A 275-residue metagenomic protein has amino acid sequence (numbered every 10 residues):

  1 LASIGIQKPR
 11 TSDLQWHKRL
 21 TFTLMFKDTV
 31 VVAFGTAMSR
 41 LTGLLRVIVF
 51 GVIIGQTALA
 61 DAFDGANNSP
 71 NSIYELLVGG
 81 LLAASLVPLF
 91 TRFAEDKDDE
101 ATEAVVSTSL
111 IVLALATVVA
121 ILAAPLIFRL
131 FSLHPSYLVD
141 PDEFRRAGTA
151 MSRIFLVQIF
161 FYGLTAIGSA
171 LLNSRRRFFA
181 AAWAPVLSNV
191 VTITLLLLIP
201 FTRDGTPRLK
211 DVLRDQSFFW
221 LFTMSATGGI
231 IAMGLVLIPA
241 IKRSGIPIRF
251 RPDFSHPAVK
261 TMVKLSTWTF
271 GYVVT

Functional and structural regions predicted by a protein language model:
I4, H17-T275: Membrane-embedded alpha-helical bundles of multi-pass transporters/translocases, especially carrier/permease families
Q7-R10: Charged/polar low-complexity intrinsically disordered segments
